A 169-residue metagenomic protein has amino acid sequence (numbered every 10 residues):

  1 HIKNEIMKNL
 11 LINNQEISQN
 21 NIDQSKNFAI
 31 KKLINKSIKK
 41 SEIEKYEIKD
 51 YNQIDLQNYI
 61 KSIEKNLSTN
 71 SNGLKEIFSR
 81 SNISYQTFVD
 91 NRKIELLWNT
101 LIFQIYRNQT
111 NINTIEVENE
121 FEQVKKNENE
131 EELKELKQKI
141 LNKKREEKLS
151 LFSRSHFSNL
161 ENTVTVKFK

Functional and structural regions predicted by a protein language model:
H1-I12: Periplasmic POTRA and POTRA-like interaction domains that precede and scaffold membrane channels/assemblies
E16-K169: Peptidyl-prolyl cis-trans isomerase
